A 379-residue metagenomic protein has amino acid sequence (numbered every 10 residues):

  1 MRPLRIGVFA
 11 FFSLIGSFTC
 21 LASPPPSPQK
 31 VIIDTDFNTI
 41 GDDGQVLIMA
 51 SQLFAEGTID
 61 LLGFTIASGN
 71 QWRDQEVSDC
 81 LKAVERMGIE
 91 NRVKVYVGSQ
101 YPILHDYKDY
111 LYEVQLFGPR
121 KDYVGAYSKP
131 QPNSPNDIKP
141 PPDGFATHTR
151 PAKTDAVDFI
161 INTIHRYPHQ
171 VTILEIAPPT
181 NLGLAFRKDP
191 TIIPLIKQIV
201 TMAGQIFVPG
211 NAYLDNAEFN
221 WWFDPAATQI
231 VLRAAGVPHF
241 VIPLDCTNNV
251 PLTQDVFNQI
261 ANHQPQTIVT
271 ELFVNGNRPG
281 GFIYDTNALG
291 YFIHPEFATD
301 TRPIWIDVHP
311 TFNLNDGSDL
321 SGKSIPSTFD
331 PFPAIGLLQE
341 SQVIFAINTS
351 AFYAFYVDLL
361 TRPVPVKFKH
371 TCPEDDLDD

Functional and structural regions predicted by a protein language model:
M1-V8: Bacterial N-terminal signal peptides that target proteins for export
V8-S17: Bacterial N-terminal signal peptides
S23-V31, L47-D60, F219-A234, P238-D379: Conformational coupling and interaction surfaces
P25-N91, P102, D106, P130-T247: Active-site histidine-anchored catalytic micro-motif
R92-V97: Ligand-binding beta-strand-loop-alpha-helix segment within the catalytic cores of soluble metabolic enzymes
Y107-E113, V274-R278: Extended, histidine- and acidic-residue-enriched regions that form the cofactor-binding/catalytic faces
D109-R120, Y213-E218, V256-N258: Short, surface-exposed amphipathic charged segments that create phosphate/polyanion-binding patches used for binding
L111-D137: A charged helix-plus-loop insertion that forms the helical arch/lid used to bind and gate nucleic-acid substrates
